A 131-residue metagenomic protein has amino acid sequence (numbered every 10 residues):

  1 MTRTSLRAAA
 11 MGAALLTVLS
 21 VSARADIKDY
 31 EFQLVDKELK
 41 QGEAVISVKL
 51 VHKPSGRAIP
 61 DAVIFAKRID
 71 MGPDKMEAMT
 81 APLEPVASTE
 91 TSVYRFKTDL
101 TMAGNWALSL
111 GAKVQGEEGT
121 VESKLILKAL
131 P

Functional and structural regions predicted by a protein language model:
M1-M11: Bacterial N-terminal signal peptides that target proteins for export
A10-S20: Bacterial N-terminal signal peptides
A25-P131: Contiguous segments within soluble domain cores/interaction surfaces
